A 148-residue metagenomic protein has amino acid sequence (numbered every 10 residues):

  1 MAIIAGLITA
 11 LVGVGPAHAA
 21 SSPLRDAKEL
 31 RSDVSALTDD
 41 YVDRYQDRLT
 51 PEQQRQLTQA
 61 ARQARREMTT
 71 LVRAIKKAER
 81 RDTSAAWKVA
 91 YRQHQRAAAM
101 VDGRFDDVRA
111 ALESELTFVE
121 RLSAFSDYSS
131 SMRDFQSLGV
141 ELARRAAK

Functional and structural regions predicted by a protein language model:
M1-L7: Sec-dependent N-terminal signal peptides
I8-A17: C-terminal segment of classical bacterial N-terminal signal peptides
A17-T69, V140-K148: Immediate post-signal-peptide N-terminus of mature secreted/exported proteins
D26, D33, D39-D43, D47 (+5 more regions): Acidic-enriched, low-complexity/disordered segments with a strong bias for Aspartate over Glutamate
A60-Y128, M132: Long, amphipathic, charge-rich alpha-helical segments that form helical bundles/coiled-coils
S126-K148: Extracellularly exposed regions in secreted/surface proteins, prominently low-complexity, repeat-rich
